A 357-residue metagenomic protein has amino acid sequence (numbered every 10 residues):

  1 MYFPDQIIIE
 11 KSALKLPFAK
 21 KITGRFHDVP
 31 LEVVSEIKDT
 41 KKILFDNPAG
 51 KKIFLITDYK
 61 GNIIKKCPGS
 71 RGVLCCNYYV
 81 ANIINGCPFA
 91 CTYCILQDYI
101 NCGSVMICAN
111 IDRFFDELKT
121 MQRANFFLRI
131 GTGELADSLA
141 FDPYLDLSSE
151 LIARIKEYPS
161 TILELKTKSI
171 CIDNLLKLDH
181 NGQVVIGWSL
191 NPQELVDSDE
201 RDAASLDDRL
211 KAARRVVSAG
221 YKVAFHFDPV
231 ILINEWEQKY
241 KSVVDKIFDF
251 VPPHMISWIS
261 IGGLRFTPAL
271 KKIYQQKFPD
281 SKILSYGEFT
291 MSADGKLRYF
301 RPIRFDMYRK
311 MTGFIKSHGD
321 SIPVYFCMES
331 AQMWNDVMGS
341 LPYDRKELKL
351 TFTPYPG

Functional and structural regions predicted by a protein language model:
M1-A19, F248-G357: Auxiliary Fe-S-binding modules of radical SAM enzymes
M1-N77: Flexible, acidic/Gly-rich N-terminal and inter-domain linker regions that tether and position cofactor-handling modules
L55-C75, T92-S189: Conserved Radical SAM active-site core
A81-C91: Cysteine-centered iron-sulfur cluster-binding motifs in ferredoxin-type domains/subunits of redox enzymes
E117-R123, N174-D179, L206-A219, M311: Structured alpha-helical segments in the cores of large, soluble enzyme domains
L128-T132, L163-L165, I186-W188, V223-F227 (+2 more regions): Hydrophobic faces of well-ordered beta-strands that scaffold small-molecule active sites in alpha/beta enzyme cores
A136-L139, I170-D173, V184-A203, P229-I233 (+2 more regions): Conserved radical SAM core fold
E235-F250: Catalytic cores of alpha/beta
